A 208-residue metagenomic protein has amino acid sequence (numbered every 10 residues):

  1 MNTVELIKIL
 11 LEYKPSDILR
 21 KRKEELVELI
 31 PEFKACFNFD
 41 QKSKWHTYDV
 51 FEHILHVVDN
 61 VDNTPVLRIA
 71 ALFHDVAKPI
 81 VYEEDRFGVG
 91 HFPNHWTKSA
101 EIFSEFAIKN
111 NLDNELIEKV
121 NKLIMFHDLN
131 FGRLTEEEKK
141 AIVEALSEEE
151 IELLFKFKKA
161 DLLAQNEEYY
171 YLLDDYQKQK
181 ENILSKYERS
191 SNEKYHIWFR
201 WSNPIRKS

Functional and structural regions predicted by a protein language model:
M1, K34-N38, F51, R86-F87 (+3 more regions): Short, charged low-complexity intrinsically disordered segments located at boundaries of structured domains
M1, L6, E150-S208: Charged substrate- and nucleic-acid-binding regions of tRNA-handling and nucleotidyl-transfer enzymes, centered on
M1-D85: Acidic/His-rich, divalent-metal-binding segments that scaffold phosphate/diphosphate chemistry
V4-L11, S16-K23, V27-I30, K34 (+7 more regions): Generic detector of well-ordered alpha-helical segments enriched in charged/polar residues, highlighting helical
I18, E24-V27, F73-D75, V81-Y82 (+3 more regions): A broadly tuned preference for mixed-charge, low-complexity surface segments
W45, W96, W198-W201: A residue-identity detector for tryptophan
D49, A100, S202-I205: Short, isolated positions within intrinsically disordered regulatory regions of eukaryotic proteins
D59-E167: Divalent metal-dependent catalytic cores for phosphoryl transfer on phosphate-bearing substrates
